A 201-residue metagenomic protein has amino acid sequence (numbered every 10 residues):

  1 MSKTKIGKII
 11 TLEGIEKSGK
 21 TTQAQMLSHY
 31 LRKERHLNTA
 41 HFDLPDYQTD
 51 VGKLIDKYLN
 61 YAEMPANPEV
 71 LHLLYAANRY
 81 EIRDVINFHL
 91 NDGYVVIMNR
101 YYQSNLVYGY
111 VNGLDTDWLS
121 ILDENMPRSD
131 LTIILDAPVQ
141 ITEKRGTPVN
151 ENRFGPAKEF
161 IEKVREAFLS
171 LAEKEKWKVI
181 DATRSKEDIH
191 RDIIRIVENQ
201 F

Functional and structural regions predicted by a protein language model:
S2-K3, M26-Y30, Q140-F201: NTP-dependent small-molecule kinase module
L12: Hydrophobic anchor at the beta1->P-loop junction of P-loop NTPases
I15: P-loop (Walker A) phosphate-binding loop of NTP-binding proteins
S18: ATP-binding Walker
T21: Walker A/P-loop
H29-T39: Post-Walker A helix-loop "phosphate-sensing" segment adjacent to the P-loop in P-loop NTPases
L37-I121: ATP-dependent small-molecule kinase phosphotransfer cores that center on conserved nucleotide phosphate-binding segments
R100, N105-E166: A glycine- and Lys/Arg-enriched "phosphate-lid" helix/loop adjacent to the NTP-binding pocket of small-molecule kinases
